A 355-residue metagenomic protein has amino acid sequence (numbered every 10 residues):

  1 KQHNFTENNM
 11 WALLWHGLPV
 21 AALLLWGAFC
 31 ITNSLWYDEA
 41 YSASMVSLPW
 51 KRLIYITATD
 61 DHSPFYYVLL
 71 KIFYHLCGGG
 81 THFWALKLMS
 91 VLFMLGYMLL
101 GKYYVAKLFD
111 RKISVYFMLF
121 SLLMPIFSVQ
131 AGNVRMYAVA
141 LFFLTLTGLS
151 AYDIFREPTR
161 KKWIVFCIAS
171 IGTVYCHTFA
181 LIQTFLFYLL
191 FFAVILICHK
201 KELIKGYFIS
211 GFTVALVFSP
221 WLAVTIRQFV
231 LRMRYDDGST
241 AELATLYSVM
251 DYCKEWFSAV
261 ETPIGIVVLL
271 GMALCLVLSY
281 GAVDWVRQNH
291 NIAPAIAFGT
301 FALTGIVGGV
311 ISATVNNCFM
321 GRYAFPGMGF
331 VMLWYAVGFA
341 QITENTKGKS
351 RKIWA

Functional and structural regions predicted by a protein language model:
K1-M10, W285-N289, G348: Membrane-interfacial, low-structure loops and terminal tails that flank and connect transmembrane helices in multi-pass
L13-E344, W354-A355: Membrane-proximal helix-loop-helix interfaces that form the catalytic/acceptor-binding platform of multi-pass membrane
